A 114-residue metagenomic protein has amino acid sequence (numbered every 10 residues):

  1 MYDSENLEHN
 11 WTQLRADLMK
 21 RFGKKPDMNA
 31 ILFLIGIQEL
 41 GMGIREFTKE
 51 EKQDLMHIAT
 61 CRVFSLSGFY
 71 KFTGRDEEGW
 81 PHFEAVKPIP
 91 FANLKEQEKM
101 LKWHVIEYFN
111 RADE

Functional and structural regions predicted by a protein language model:
M1-L40: N-terminal low-complexity, intrinsically disordered segments
K20-M28, R45-L55: Structural motif
K25, E39-M42, R62-R75, Y108 (+1 more regions): Amphipathic alpha-helical interaction segments
A30-G43, L55-L66, W103: Short, hydrophobic/amphipathic alpha-helical patches that form generic packing surfaces within helical domains
F47-Q97: Amphipathic protein-protein interaction modules
K87-E114: Helix-rich interaction surfaces within compact, conserved domain-sized segments that mediate assembly or partner
